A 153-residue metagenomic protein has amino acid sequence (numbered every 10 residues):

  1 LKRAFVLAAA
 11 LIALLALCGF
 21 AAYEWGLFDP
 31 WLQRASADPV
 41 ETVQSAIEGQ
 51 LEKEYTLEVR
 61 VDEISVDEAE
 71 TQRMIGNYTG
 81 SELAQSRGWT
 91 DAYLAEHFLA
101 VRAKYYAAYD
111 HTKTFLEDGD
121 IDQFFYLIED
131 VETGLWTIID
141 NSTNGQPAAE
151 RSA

Functional and structural regions predicted by a protein language model:
L1-A21: N-terminal Sec-pathway targeting helices
E24-L83, A149-A153: Core segments of small alpha/beta cavity-forming domains
A35-P39, Y93, F115-G119: Extracytoplasmic/periplasmic, Sec-exported soluble proteins
V43, I47, V101, F125-Y126 (+1 more regions): Hydrophobic beta-strand residues in large extracellular and virion-surface proteins
V61-F115: Surface-exposed, charged secondary-structure patches
D120-A153: Short beta-strand edge/turn micro-motifs at domain boundaries
